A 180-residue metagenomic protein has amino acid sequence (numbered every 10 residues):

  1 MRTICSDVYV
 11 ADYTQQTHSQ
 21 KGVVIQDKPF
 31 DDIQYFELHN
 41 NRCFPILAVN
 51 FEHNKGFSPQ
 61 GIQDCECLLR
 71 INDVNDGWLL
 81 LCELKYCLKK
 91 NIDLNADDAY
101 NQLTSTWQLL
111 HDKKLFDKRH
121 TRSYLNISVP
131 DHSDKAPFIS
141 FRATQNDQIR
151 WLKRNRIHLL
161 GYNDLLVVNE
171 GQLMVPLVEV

Functional and structural regions predicted by a protein language model:
M1-A11, L160-V180: A cross-taxonomic marker for long C-terminal extensions/tails that follow the last structured domain
M1-Q60: Basic, amphipathic N-terminal segments that precede the first structured/catalytic domain
G56-P59, C87-N91, H132-F138: Short acidic, S/G/P-rich loop/turn micro-motifs used as interaction or catalytic elements
F57-D76: Histone-fold modules and their flanking histone-like tails across chromatin and transcription assemblies
C67-L69, W78-C87: Conserved catalytic cores of phosphodiester-cleaving nucleases, focusing on short active-site segments
C87-W107: Mg2+/Mn2+-dependent nuclease catalytic core
A96, L109-F141: Nucleic-acid nuclease catalytic cores
V129-L173: Short, low-complexity, polybasic intrinsically disordered segments
